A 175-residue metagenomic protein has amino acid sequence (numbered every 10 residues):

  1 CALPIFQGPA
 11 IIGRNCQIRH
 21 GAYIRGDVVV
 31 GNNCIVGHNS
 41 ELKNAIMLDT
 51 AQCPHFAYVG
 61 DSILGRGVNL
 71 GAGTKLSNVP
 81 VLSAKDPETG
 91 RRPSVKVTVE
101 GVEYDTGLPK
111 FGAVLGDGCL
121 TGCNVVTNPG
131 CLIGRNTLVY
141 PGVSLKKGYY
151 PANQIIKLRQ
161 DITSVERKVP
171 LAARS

Functional and structural regions predicted by a protein language model:
C1-L3: Short, small-residue-biased leader/transition segments that mark boundaries at the very start of proteins
F6, A10-E41: Acidic, glycine-rich loop-and-beta core segments that form the ion-binding/anion-interacting portion of active sites
H38, N44-S175: Glycine-rich hexapeptide-repeat left-handed beta-helix
